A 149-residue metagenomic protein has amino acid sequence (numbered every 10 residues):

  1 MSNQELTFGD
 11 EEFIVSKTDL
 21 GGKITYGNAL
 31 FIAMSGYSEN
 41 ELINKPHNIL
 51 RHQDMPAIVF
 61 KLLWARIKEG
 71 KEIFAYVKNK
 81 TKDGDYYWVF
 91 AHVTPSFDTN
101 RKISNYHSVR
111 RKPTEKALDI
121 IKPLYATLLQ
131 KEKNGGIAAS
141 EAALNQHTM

Functional and structural regions predicted by a protein language model:
N3-L128: Sensory/regulatory domains in signal-transduction proteins
Q130-M149: Signal-transducing coiled-coil/dimerization helices and immediately adjacent hinge/linker segments that couple sensory
